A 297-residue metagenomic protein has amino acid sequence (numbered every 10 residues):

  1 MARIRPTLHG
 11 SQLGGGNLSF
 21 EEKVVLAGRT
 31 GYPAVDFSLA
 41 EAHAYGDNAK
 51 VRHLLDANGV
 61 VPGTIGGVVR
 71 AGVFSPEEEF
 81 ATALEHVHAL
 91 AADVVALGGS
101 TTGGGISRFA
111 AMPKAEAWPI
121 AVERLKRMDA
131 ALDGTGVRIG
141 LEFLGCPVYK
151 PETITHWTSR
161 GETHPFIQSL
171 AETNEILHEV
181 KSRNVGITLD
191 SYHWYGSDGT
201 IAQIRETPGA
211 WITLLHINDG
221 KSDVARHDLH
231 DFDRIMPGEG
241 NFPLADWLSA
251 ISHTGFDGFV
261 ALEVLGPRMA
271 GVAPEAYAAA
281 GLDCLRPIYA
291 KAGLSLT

Functional and structural regions predicted by a protein language model:
M1-S100, A115-E116, V122, K126 (+8 more regions): N-terminal pre-domain/capping segments
Q12-G14, L39-H43, V68-A71, I106-A110 (+4 more regions): Active-site-proximal loop/turn and secondary-structure-junction residues that shape catalytic pockets, frequently
Q12-G15, A261-A276: A short, acidic, flexible beta-alpha connecting loop/helix-capping segment that sits on the rim of active
E21-E22, A34-V35, I65, R127-N241 (+1 more regions): Acidic/histidine-rich catalytic cores of soluble enzymes
F37, T64-I65, V95-I106, R138-F143 (+1 more regions): Short beta-strand segments at enzyme active-site cores
V68-E85, I106-I120, K150-T158, H227-I235 (+1 more regions): Surface-exposed, active-site-proximal loop segments in enzymatic domains
W211-T213, L244, F256-L262: A short pocket-lining beta-strand/turn micro-motif at the edge of beta-sheets
E239-H253: A short, acidic, amphipathic alpha-helical segment used as a generic capping/interface helix at domain edges
